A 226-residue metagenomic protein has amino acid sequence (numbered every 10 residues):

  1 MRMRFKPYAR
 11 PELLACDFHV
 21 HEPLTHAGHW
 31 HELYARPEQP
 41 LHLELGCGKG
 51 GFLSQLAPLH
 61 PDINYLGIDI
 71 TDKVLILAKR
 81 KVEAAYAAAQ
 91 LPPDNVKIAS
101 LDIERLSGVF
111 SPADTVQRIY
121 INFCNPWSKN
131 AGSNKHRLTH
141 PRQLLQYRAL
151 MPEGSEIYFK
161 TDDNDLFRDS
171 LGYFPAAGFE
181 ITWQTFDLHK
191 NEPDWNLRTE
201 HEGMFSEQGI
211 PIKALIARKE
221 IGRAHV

Functional and structural regions predicted by a protein language model:
M1-L43, G51-H60: S-adenosyl-L-methionine
G48: Conserved glycine-rich SAM-binding loop
T71: Conserved SAM/SAH-binding beta-strand->alpha-helix loop
A78: Conserved SAM-binding loop
V82-A113: S-adenosyl-L-methionine
L138-E153: A short glycine-rich, Lys/Arg-flanked "PGG" loop and its adjoining helix->strand segment in the class I
G154-T161: Conserved beta-strand signature within the Rossmann-like core of class I S-adenosyl-L-methionine
S170-G172, A176-R223: Class I S-adenosyl-L-methionine
